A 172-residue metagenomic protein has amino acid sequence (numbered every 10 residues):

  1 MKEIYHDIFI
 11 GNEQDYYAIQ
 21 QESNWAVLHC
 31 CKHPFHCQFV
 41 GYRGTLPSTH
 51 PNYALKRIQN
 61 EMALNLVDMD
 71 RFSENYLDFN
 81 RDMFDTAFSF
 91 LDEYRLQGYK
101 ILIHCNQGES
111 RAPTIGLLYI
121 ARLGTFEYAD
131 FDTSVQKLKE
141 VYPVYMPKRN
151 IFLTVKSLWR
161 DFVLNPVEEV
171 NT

Functional and structural regions predicted by a protein language model:
K2-K100, A121-V155: Cysteine-based protein phosphatase catalytic domain of the PTP/DSP
Y99-L117: A phosphate-binding catalytic loop at a beta-strand-loop-alpha-helix junction that coordinates phosphoryl groups
P113, L117-I120, R160-N165: Alpha-helix boundary/capping detector
V144-T172: Charged phosphate-binding loop/patch that engages nucleotide di/tri-phosphates or the phosphate backbone of nucleic
